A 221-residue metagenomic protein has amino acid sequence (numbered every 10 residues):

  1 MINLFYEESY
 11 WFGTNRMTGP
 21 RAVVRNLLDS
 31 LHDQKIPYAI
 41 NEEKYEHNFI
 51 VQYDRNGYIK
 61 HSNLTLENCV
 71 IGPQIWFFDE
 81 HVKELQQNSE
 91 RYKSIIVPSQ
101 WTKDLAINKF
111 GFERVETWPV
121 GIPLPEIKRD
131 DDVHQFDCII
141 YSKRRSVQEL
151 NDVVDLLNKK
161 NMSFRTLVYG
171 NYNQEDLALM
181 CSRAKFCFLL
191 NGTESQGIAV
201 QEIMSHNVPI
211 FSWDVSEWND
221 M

Functional and structural regions predicted by a protein language model:
M1-H61: N-terminal pre-catalytic "stem/leader" segment of glycosyltransferase-like enzymes
T14-R16, A22-V23, V120-L177: Conserved catalytic-core segment of nucleotide-activated headgroup transferases in glycan assembly
N48-E80, I96: Active-site proximal beta-strand in glycosyltransferases
E84-K93: A conserved, positively charged/aromatic
K93-D104, F112-E126: Donor nucleotide-sugar binding/catalytic pocket of nucleotide-sugar-dependent glycosyltransferases
L179-A184: Short alpha-helical donor nucleotide-sugar binding micro-motif in glycosyltransferases
G192: Aromatic "clamp/platform" in nucleotide-sugar-dependent glycosyltransferases that forms part of the donor/acceptor
Q196-M221: Catalytic binding pocket for nucleotide-activated donors in carbohydrate/polymer assembly enzymes
